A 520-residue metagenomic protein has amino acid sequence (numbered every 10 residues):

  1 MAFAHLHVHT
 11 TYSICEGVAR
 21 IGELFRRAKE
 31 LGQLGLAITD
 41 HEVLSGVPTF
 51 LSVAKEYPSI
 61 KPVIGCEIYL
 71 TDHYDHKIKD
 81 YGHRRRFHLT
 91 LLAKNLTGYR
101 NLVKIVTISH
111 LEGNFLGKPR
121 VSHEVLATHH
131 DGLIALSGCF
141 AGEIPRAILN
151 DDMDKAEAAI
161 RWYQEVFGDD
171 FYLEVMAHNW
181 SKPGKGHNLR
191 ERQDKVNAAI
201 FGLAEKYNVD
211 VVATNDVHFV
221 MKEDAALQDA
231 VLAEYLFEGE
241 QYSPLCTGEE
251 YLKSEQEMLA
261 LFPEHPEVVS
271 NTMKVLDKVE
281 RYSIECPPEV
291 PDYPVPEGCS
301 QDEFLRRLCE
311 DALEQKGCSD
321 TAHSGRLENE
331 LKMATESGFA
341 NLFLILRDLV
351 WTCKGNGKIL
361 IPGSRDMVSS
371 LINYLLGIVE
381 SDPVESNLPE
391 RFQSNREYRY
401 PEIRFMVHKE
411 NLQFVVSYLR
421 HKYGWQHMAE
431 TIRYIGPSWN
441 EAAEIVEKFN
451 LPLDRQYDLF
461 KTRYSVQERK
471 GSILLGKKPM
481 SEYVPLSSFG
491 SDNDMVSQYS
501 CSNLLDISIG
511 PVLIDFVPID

Functional and structural regions predicted by a protein language model:
M1-D520: Alpha-helical scaffold/interaction cores of sigma-54-like transcription cofactors and many family A DNA polymerases
